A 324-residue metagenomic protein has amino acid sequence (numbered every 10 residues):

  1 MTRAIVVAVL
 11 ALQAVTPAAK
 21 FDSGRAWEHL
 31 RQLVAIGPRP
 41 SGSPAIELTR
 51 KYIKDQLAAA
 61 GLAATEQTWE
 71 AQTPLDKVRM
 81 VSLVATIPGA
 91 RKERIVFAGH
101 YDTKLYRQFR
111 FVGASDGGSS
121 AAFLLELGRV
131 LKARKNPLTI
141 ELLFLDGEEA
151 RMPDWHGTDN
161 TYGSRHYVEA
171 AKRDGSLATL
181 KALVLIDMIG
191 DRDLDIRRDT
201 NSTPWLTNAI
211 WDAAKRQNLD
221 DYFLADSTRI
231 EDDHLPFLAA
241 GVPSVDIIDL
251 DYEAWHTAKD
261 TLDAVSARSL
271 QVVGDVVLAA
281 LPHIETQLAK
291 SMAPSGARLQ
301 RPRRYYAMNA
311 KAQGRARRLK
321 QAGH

Functional and structural regions predicted by a protein language model:
V6-P17: Hydrophobic h-region of N-terminal signal peptides that target proteins for export in Gram-negative bacteria
T16-K20, V34-E47, A71-P74, R107-G118 (+5 more regions): Second-shell loop/turn segments in exported
E28-A90: A non-catalytic alpha/beta surface segment that caps or lines the substrate-entry region of metallo-dependent hydrolase
L30, V34-S41, L57-A64, I87 (+8 more regions): Sec/Tat-exported extracytoplasmic proteins
L33, Q67-W69, I87-G89, A98-D102 (+5 more regions): Active-site-proximal beta-strand/loop segments in catalytic clefts of secreted hydrolases
A45, T68-E70, A182, I189-Y306 (+1 more regions): Active-site-adjacent substrate-binding region of metalloamidase/peptidase-like peptide-processing proteins
A60-L62, R91-I95, N136-E141, A178-A182 (+2 more regions): Loop/turn elements at helix/coil->beta-strand transitions in domains of secreted/extracellular proteins
Q108-A209, D226-R229, H234: Acidic/histidine-rich catalytic neighborhood of metal-dependent amide-processing enzymes
